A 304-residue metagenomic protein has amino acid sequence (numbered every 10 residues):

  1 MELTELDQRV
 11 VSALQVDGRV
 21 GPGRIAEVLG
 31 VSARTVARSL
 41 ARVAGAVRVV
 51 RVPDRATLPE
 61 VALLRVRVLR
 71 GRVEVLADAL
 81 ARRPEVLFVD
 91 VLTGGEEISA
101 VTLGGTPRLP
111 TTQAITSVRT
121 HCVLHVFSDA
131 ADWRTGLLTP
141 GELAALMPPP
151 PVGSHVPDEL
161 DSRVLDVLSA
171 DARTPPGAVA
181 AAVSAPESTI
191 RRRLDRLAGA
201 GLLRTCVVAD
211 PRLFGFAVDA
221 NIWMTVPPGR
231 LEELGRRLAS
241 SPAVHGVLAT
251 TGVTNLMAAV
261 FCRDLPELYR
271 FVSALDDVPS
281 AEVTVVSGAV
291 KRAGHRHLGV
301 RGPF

Functional and structural regions predicted by a protein language model:
M1-F304: A compositional/biophysical signature of low hydrophobicity enriched in polar/charged and small residues
